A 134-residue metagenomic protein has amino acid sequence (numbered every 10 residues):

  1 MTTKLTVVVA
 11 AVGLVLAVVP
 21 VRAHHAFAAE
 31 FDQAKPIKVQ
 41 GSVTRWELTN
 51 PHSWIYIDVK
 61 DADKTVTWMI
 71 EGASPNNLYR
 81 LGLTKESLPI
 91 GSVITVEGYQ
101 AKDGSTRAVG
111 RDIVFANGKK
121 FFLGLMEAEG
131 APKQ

Functional and structural regions predicted by a protein language model:
M1-V9: Bacterial N-terminal signal peptides that target proteins for export
V8-V18: Bacterial N-terminal signal peptides
R22-I37: Short boundary/loop segments of OB/S1/cold-shock single-stranded nucleic-acid-binding domains
V39-V43: Conserved hydrophobic positions within beta-strands
T49-V59: Short aromatic-glycine-enriched beta-strand elements
E71-R80: Short, structured beta-strand/loop micro-motifs enriched in basic residues and often containing a Trp
R80-V96: Short nucleic-acid-contacting surface segments enriched for D/E, G, S/T with interspersed K/R
A101-L125: OB-fold/S1-family single-stranded nucleic acid-binding modules
